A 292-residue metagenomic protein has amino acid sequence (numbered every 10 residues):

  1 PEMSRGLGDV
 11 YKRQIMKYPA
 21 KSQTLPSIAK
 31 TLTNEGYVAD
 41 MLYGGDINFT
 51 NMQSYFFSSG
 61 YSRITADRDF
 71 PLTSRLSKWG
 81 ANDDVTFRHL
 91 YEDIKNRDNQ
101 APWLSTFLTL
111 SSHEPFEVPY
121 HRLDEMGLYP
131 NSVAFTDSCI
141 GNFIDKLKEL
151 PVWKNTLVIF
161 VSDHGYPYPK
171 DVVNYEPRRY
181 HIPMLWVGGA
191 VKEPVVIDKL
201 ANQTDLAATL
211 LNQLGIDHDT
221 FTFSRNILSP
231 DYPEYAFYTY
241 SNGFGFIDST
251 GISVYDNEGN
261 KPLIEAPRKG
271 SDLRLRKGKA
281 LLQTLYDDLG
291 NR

Functional and structural regions predicted by a protein language model:
P1-Y11: Single conserved hydrophobic/aromatic residue that forms the stacking wall/gate of nucleotide- or nucleobase-binding
D9, A39, G45-F49, L110-P115 (+2 more regions): Solvent-exposed loop/turn segments at secondary-structure junctions within structured extracellular/periplasmic domains
I15-I47: Long, well-ordered early-domain segments
I15-P19, S77-K78, K192-A201: Active-site rim elements
N34-D40, N99-S105, V152-V158, D248-G251: Loop/turn elements at helix/coil->beta-strand transitions in domains of secreted/extracellular proteins
T50, G60-S62, D69-L72, L90-F135 (+4 more regions): Active-site His/acidic residue clusters
F135-E176, M184-L185, A190, A207-D217: Metal-dependent active-site segment of extracytoplasmic phospho-/sulfohydrolases and closely related
A190-R292: Membrane-interface soluble catalytic domains
